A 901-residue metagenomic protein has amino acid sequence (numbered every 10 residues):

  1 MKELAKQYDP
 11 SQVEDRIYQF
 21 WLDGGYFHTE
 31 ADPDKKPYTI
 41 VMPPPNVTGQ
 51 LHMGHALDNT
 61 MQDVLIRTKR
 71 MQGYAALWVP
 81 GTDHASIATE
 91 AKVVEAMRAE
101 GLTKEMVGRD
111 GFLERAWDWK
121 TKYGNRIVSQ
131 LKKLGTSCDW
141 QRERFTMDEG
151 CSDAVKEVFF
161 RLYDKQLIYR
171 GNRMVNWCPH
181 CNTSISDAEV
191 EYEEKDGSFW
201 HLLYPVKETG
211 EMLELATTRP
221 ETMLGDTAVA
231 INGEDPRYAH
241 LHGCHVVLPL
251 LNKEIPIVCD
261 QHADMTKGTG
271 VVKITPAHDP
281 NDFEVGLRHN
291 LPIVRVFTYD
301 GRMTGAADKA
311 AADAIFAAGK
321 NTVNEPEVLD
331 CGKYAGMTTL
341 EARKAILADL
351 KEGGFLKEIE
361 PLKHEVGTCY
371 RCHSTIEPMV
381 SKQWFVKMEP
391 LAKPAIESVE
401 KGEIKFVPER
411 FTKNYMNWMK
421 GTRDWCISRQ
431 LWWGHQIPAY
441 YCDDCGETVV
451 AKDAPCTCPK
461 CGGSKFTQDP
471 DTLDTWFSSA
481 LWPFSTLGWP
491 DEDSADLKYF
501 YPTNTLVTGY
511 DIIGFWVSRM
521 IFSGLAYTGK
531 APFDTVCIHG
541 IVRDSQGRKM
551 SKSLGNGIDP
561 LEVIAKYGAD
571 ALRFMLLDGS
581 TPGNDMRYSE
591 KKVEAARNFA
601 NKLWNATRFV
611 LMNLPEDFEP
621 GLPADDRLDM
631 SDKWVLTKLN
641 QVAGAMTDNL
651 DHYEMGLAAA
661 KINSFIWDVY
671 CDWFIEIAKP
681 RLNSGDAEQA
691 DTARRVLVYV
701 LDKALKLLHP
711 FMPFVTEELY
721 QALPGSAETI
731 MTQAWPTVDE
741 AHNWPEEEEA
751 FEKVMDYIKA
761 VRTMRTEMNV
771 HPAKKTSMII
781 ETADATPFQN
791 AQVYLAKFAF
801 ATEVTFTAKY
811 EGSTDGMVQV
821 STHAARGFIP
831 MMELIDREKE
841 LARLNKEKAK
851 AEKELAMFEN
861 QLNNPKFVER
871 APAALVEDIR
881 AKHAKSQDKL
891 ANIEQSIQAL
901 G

Functional and structural regions predicted by a protein language model:
M1-E234, T275-R288, P292-A311, R343 (+8 more regions): N-terminal, positively charged nucleic-acid-binding surface of large information/translation enzymes
M1-L4, P43-L51, R109-L113, C138-F145 (+12 more regions): Glycine- and acidic
D34-M42, V64, E100-T103, V128-G135 (+8 more regions): Active-site-adjacent bridging/hinge elements
G54-I66, G73, T82-D83, C151-A154 (+8 more regions): Structured ligand/cofactor/substrate-binding pocket environments in proteins
R67-A75, A96-R109, S129, K133-C138 (+17 more regions): Secondary-structure transition/capping motifs at alpha-helix termini and the adjoining loop/turn into the next element
C181, L251, C372, D443-C445 (+1 more regions): Short Cys/His-rich metal-coordination motifs, predominantly Zn2+-binding knuckles/fingers
W200-K207, C244-P249, G367-R371, Y440 (+1 more regions): Short acidic-hydrophobic surface loop/beta-edge motif
H201, N417-F477, L481, A526-A569 (+2 more regions): Feature 926 captures the class I aminoacyl-tRNA synthetase adenylation module centered on the KMSKS loop
